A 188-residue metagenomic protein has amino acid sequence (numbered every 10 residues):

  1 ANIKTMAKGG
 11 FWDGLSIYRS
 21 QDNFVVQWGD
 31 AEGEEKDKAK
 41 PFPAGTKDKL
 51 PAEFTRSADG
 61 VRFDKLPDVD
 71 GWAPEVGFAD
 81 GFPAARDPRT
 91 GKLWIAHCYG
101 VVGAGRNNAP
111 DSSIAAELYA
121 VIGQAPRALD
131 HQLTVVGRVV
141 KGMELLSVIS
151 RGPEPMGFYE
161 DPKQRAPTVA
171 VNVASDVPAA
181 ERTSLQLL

Functional and structural regions predicted by a protein language model:
A1-L188: Cyclophilin-like peptidyl-prolyl cis-trans isomerases
